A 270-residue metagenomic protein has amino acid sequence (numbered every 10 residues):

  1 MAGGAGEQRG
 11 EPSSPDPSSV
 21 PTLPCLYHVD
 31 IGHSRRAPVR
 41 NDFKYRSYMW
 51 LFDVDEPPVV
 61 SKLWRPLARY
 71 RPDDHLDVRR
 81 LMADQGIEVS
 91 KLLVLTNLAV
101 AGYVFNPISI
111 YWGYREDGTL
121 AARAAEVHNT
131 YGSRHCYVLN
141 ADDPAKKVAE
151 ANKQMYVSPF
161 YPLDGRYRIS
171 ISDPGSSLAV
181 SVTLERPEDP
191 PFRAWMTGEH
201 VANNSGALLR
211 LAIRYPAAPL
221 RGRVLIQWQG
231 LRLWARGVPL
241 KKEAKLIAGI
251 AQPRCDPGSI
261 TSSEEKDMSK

Functional and structural regions predicted by a protein language model:
A2-K270: Mature, function-bearing regions of proteins
